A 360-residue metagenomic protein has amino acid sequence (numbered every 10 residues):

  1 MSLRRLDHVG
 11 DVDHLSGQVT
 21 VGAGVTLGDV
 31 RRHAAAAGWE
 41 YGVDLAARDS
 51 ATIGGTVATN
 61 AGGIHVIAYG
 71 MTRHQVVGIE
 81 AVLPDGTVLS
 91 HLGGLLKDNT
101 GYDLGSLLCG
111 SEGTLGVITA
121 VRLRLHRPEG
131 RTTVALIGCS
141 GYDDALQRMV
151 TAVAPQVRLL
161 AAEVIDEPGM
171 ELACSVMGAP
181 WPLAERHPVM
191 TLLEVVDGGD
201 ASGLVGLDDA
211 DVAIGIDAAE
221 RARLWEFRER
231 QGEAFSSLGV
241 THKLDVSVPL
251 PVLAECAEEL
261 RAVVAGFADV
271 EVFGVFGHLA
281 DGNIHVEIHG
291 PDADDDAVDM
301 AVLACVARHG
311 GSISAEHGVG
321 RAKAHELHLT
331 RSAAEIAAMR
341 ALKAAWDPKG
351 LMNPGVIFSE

Functional and structural regions predicted by a protein language model:
M1-L6, V21, Y41-V43, D294 (+1 more regions): Glycine-rich N-terminal segment of FAD-binding domains in flavoprotein oxidoreductases, spanning the beta-loop-helix
H8-E163: FAD-binding subdomain of flavoenzyme oxidoreductases
H14-G17, R321-H328: Short beta-alpha connecting loops at secondary-structure transitions that line or flank enzyme active sites
T87, A324-E360: Activity-critical C-terminal alpha-helical subdomain
G113, V286, D347: Conserved, mostly hydrophobic/aromatic
H126-R127, T133-A301, C305, H309: C-terminal substrate-recognition/cap domain of FAD-linked oxidoreductases
P168, L279-G282, E316-H325: Small/polar glycine-rich anion-binding or flexible loop at a beta-alpha turn
A307-V319, A344, P348-M352: Alpha-helix capping/hinge segments and adjacent helical runs
